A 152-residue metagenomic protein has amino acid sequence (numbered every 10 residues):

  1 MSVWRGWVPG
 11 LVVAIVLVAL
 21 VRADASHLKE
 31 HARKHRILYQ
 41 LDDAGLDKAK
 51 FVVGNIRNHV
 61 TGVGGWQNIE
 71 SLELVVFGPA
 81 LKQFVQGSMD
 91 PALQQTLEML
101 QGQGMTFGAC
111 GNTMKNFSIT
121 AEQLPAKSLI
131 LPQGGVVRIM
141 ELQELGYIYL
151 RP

Functional and structural regions predicted by a protein language model:
M1-L11: Bacterial N-terminal signal peptides that target proteins for export
G10-A19: Bacterial N-terminal signal peptides
R36-D42, V75: Short glycine-rich or small-residue beta-strand-to-loop segments that form or flank ligand, phosphate, metal/Fe-S
L41-V53, F84: Short, glycine-rich nucleotide/cofactor-binding loops
F51-G65: Histidine-anchored nucleotide/phosphate-binding helix
V63-E73, A109, R151: Surface-exposed patches in mature extracellular/periplasmic domains of secreted proteins
E70-F84: Acidic helix-start/capping segments at beta-turn-to-alpha-helix junctions
G87-P152: A cross-taxonomic marker for long C-terminal extensions/tails that follow the last structured domain
